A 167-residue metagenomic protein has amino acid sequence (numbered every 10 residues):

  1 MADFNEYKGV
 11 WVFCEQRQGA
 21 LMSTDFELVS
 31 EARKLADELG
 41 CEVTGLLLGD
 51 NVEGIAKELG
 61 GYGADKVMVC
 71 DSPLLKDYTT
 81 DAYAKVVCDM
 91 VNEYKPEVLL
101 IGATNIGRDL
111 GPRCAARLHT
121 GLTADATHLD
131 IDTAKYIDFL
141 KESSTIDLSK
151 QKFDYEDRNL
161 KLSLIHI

Functional and structural regions predicted by a protein language model:
M1-L164: N-terminal glycine-rich FAD/FM-binding segment characteristic of electron-transfer flavoproteins
